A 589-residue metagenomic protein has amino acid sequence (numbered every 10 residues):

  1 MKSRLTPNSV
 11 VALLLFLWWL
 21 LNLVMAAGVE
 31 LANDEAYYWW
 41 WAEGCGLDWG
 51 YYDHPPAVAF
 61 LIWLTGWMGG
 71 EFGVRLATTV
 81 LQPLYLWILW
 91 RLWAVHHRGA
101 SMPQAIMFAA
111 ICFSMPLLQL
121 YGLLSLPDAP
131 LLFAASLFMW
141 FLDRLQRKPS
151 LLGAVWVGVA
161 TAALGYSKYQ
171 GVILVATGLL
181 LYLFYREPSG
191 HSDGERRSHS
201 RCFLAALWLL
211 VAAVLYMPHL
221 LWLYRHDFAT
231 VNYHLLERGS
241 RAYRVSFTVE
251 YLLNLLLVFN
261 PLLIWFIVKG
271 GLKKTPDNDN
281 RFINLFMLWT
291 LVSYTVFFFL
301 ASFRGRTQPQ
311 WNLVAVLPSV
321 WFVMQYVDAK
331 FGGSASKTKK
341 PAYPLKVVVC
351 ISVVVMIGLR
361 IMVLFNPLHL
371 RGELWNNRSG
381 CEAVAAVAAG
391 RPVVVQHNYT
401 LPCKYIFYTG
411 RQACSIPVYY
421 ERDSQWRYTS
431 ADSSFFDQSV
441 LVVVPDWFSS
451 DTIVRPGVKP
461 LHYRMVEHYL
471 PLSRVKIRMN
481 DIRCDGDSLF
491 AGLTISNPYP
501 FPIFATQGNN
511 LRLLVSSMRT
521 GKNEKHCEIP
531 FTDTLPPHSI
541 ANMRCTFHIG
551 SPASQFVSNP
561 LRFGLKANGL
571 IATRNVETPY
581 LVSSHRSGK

Functional and structural regions predicted by a protein language model:
A12, F72, L76-G99, L137: Transmembrane-helix motifs of polytopic, lipid-linked glycan transferases
M25-W39, W49-L61, M68-F72, H226-A229 (+1 more regions): Extracytoplasmic catalytic/substrate-binding loops of multi-pass membrane glycan-assembly enzymes
G46, F108-A109, F141, L152-K168 (+2 more regions): Membrane-interface alpha helices of multi-pass inner-membrane proteins
L86-I88, P130-R147, G153-T161, S319-F322: Specific aromatic-rich, kink-prone transmembrane helix
A94-G99, F138-G153, R186-S192: Membrane-interface transmembrane helices that cradle and orient dolichyl/undecaprenyl
L117-L131: Short acidic/glycine- and proline-prone juxtamembrane loop motifs at membrane-interface regions of multi-pass membrane
V175-R281, T290, Y294, F299: Transmembrane-lumen/periplasm boundary regions of multi-pass, lipid-linked membrane glycan transferases
P309, A335-G390, N398-S424, V443-D446: Membrane-proximal, lumen/periplasm-facing interface regions of secretory-pathway glyco- and lipid-modifying enzymes
